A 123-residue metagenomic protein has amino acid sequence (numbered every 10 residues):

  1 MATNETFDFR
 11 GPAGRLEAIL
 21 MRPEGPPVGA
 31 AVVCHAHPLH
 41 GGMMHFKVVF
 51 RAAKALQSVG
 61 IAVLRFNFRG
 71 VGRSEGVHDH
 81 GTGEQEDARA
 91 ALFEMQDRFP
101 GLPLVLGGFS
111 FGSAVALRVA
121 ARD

Functional and structural regions predicted by a protein language model:
M1-P26: N-terminal cap/lid segment of alpha/beta-hydrolase-fold proteins
E24-N67: Short, surface-exposed "cap/lid" segments of acyl-processing enzymes
R69-H80: Glycine-rich "HGGG/HGxG" loop immediately N-terminal to the catalytic nucleophile of the alpha/beta-hydrolase
H78-R98: Alpha/beta-hydrolase active-site loop
P103-V105: Residue in the alpha/beta-hydrolase core beta-strand immediately N-terminal to the catalytic nucleophile
G108-A116: Gly/Ala-rich beta-loop-alpha elbow adjacent to hydrolase catalytic centers
R118-D123: Conserved hydrolase catalytic core segment
